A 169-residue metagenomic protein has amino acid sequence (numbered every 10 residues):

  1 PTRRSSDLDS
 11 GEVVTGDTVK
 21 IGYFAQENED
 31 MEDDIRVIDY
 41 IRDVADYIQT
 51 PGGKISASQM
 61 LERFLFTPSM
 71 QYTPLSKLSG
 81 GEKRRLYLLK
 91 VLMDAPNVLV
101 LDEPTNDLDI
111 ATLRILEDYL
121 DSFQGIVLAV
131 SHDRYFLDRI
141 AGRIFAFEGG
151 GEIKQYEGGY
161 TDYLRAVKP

Functional and structural regions predicted by a protein language model:
R3-P169: ABC ATP-binding cassette signature C-motif
